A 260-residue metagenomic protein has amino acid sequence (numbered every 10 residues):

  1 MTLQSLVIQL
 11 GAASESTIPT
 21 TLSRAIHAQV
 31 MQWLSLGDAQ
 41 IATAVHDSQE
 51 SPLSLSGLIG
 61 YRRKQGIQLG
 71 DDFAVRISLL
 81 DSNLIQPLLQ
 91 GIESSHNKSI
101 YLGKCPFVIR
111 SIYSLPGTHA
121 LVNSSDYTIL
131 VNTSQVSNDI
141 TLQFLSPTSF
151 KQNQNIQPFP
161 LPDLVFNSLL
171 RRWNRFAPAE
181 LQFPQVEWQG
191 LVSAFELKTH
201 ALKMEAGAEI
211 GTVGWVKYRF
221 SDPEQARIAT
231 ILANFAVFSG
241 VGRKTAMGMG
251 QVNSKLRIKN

Functional and structural regions predicted by a protein language model:
M1-N260: RNA-interacting cores
